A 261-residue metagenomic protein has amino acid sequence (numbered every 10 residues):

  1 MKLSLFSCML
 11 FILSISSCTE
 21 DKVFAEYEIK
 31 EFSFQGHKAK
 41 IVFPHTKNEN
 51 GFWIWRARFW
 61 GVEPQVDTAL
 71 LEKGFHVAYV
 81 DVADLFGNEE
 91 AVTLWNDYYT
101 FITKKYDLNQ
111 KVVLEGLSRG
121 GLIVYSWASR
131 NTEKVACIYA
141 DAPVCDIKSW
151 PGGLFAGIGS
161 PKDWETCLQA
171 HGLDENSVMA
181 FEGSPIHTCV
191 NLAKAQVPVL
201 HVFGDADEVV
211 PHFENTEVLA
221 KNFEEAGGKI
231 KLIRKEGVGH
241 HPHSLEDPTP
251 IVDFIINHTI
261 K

Functional and structural regions predicted by a protein language model:
C18-E49, A156-L168: A domain-start/cap signature at the N-terminus of enzymes
V42, V209, F213-K261: C-terminal catalytic histidine-bearing segment of alpha/beta-hydrolase fold enzymes
V62-A78: Short amphipathic alpha-helix adjacent to the substrate-entry channel of hydrolases
F86-D107, S126: Alpha/beta-hydrolase active-site loop
Y106-S118: Alpha/beta-hydrolase fold nucleophile elbow
G116-S126: Glycine-rich nucleophile elbow surrounding the catalytic serine of serine-hydrolase chemistry
S126-E175: Hydrolase active-site cap/lid region
A195, L200-D207: Short beta-strand/loop motif that positions the catalytic acidic residue of the alpha/beta-hydrolase fold
